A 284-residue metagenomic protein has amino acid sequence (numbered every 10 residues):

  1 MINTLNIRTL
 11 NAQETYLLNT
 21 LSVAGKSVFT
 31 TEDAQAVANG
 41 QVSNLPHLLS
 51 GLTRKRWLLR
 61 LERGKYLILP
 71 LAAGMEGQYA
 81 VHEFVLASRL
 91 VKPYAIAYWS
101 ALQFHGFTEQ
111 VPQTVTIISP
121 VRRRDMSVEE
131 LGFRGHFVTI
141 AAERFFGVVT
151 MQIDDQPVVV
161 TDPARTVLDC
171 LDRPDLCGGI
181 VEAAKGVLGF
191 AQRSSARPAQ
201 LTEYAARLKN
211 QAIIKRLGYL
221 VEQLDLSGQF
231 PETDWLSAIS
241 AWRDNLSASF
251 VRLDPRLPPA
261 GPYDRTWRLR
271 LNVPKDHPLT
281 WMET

Functional and structural regions predicted by a protein language model:
I2-P93, Q192-E222, L226, M282: Short beta-edge/loop segments at beta->alpha junctions of small alpha/beta modules that act as binding/recognition
A34, A101, V167: A residue-level signal for conserved active-site and pocket-lining positions in enzyme catalytic cores
N39, T53, G106, D172-D175: Hydrophobic/aromatic-lined pockets within catalytic cores
P70, S119, T139, D162 (+1 more regions): Pocket-edge structural micro-motifs
E83-L90, W99-F104, T161, P274: Positively charged, aromatic-accented nucleic-acid-binding surfaces
A97-Q152: Exposed, interaction-prone assembly regions rather than primary DNA-binding/catalytic cores
V148-T284: Hydrophobic alpha-helical interaction segments
